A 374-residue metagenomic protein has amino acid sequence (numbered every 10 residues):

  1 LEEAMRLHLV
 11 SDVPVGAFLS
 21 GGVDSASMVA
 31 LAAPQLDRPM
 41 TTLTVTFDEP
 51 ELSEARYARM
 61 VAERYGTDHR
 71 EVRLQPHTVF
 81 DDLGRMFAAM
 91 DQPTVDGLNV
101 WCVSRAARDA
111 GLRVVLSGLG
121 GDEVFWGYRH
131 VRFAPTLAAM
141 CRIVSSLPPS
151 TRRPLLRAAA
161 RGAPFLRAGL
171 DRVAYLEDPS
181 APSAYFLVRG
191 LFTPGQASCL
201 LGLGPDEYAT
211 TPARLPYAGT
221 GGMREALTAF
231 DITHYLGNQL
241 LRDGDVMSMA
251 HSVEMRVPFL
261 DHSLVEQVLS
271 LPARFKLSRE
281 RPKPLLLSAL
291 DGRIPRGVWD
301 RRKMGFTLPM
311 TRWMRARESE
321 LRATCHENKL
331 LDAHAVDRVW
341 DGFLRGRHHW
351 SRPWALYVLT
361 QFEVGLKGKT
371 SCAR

Functional and structural regions predicted by a protein language model:
L1, A62, G118: Residue-level signal for inorganic ion chemistry
L1-R6, S11: Helix-loop module immediately N-terminal to the HCX5R catalytic loop in PTP-like cysteine phosphatase domains
P14-D68: ATP-dependent adenylation/pyrophosphate-handling site
A17-S20, L43-T46, E71-R73, L116-G120 (+3 more regions): Short beta-strand segments
M40-T41, A55-A89, G97, A106 (+3 more regions): A conserved beta-strand->alpha-helix junction
R105, D109-V114, L166-R374: Adenosyl-5′-phosphate
L112-D122, W126-Y128: Short acidic/histidine-rich active-site segments
V124-S150: A mobile, often basic/glycine-rich helix-loop segment that functions as the active-site lid/recognition loop
